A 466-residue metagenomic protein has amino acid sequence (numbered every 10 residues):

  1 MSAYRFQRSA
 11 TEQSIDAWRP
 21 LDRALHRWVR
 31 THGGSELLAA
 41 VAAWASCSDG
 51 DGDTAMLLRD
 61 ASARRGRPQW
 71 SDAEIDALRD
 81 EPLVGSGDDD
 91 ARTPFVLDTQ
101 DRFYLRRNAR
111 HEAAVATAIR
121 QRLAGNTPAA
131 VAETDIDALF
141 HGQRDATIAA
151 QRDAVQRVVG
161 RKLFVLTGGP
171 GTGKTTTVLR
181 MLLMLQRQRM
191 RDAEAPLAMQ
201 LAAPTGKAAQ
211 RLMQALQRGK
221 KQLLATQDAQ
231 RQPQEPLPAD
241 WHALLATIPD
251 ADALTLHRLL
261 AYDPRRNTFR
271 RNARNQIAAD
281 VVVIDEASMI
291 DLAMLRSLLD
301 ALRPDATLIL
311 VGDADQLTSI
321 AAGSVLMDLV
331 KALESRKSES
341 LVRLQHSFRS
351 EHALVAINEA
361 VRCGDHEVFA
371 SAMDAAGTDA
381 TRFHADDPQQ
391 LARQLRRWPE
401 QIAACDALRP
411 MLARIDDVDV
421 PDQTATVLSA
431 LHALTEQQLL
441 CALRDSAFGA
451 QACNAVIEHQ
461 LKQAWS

Functional and structural regions predicted by a protein language model:
M1-W70: Intrinsically disordered, low-complexity N-terminal extensions of AAA+/P-loop NTPases that precede the structured
L38-A42, E112, E133, Q151 (+1 more regions): Short, leucine-enriched amphipathic alpha-helices that occur as contiguous helical runs
A40-S46, L78, L298, N358: Short alpha-helical scaffolding segments that buttress acidic/His motifs in well-ordered protein cores
R67-A132: Interdomain "pre-motor" coupling segment immediately N-terminal to P-loop NTPase/helicase cores
Y104, N108, T147, Q276 (+1 more regions): Residue-level marker of regulatory loop/turn positions in helix-turn-helix DNA-binding domains and in histidine
T134-L163: Conserved pre-motif I regulatory segment
R152-V155, V159-G377: ASCE P-loop NTPase helicase motor core
D315, S319-S466: Conserved helicase motor core of P-loop NTPases
